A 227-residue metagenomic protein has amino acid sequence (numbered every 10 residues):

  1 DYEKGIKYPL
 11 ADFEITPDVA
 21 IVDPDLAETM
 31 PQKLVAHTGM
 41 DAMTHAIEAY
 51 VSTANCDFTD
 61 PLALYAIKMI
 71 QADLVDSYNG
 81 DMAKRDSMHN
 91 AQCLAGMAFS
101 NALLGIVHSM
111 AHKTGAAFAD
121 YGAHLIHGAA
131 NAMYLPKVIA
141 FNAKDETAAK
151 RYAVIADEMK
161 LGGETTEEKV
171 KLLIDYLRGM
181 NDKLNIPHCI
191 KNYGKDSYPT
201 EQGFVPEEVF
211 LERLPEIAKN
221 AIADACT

Functional and structural regions predicted by a protein language model:
D1-N55, K150-V154: A glycine/threonine-rich phosphate-anchoring loop and its flanking beta-alpha core in nucleotide/phosphate-binding
A36-G39, A63, A148, V170 (+1 more regions): Generic alpha-helical segment signature
A49-Y176: Active-site segments that bind and position negatively charged phosphate/pyrophosphate groups
A156-T227: C-terminal charged capping/lid subdomain of soluble metabolic enzymes
